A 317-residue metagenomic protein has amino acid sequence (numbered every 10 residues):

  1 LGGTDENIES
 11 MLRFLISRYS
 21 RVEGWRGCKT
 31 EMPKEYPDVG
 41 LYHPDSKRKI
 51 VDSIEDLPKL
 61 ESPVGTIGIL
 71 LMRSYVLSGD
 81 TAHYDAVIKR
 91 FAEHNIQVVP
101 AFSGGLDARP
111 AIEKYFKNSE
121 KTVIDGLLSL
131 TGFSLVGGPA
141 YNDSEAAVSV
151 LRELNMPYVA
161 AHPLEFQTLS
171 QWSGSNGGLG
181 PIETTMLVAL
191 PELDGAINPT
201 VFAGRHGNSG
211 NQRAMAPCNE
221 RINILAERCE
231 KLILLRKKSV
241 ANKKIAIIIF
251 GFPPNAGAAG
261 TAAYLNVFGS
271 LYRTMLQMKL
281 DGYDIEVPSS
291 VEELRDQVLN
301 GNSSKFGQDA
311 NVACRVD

Functional and structural regions predicted by a protein language model:
L1-D317: An N-terminal assembly and electron-transfer interface module characteristic of large anaerobic redox and radical
